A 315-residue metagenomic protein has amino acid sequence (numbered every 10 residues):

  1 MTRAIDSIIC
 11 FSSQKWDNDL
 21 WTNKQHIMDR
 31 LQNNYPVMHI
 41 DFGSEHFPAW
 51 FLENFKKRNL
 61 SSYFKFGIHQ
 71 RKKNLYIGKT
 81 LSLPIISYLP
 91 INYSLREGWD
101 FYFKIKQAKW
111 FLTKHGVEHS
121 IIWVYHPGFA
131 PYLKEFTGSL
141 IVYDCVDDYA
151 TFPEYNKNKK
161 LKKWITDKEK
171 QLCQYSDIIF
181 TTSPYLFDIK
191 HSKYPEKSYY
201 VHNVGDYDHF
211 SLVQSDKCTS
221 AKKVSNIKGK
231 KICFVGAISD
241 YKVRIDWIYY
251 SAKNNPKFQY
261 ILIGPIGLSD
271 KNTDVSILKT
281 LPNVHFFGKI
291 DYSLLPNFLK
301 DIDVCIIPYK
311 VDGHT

Functional and structural regions predicted by a protein language model:
I27, F103-T113, V117, K159-I179: Membrane-proximal helix-turn-helix segments that form the acceptor-binding/catalytic region of lipid-linked
W50-H115, H285: A conserved catalytic-core segment of Leloir-type glycosyltransferases
Y132, Y175-Y200: A short, active-site helix/loop in glycosyltransferases that binds the activated sugar's phosphate group
T182-Y185, V201-V213: Carbohydrate-associated surface elements
K223-K242, Y249: Conserved donor-binding/catalytic core segment of Leloir-type glycosyltransferases
Q259-N272, G288: Glycosyltransferase donor-sugar binding loop
N272-P296: Nucleotide-activated donor-binding/catalytic signature segment of Leloir-type glycosyltransferases, i.e., the conserved
K300-T315: Acidic donor-binding loop of glycosyltransferase active sites
